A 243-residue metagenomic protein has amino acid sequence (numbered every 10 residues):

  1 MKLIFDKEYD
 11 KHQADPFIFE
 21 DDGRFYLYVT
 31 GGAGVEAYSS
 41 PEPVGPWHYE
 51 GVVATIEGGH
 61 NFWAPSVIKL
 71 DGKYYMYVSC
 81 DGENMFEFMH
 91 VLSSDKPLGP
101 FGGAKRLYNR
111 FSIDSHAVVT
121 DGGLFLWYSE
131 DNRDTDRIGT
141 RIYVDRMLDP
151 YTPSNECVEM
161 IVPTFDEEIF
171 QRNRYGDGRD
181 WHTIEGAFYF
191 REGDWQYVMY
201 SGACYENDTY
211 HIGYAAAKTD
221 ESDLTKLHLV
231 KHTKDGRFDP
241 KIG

Functional and structural regions predicted by a protein language model:
M1-G243: Carbohydrate-active catalytic/glycan-binding domains of CAZyme proteins, especially the secreted or lumenal ectodomains
